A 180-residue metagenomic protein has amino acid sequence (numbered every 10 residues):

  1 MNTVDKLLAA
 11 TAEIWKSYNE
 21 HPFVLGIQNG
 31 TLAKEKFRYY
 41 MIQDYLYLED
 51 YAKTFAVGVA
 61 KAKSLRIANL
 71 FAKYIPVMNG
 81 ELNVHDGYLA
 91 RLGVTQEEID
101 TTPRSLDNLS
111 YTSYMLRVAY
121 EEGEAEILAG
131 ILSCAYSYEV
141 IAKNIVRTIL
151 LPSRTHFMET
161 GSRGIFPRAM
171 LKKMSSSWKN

Functional and structural regions predicted by a protein language model:
M1-D5, A9: Basic/polar N-terminal segments that are highly enriched at the extreme N-terminus, encompassing both cleavable
K6, R66-K173: Active-site-proximal alpha-helical scaffolds that flank and shape metal-associated catalytic sites
L8-L32, Y51, S177-N180: Short alpha-helical hairpin
A12-S17, L32-K61, G80, V84 (+1 more regions): Alpha-helical bundle segments that constitute or directly flank the non-heme di-iron/ferroxidase center
P22-E35, A52-L70, A119-Y120: Helix-loop segments that flank and shape redox-cofactor active sites
